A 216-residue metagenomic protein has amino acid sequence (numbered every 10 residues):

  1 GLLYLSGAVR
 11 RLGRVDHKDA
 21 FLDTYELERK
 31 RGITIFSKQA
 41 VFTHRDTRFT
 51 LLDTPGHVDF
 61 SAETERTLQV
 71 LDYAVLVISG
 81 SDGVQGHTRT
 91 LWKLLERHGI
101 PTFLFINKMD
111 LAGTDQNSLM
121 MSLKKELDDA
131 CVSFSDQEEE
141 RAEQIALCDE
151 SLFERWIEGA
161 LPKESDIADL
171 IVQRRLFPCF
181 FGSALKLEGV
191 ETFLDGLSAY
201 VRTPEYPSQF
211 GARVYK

Functional and structural regions predicted by a protein language model:
G1-K216: Structural and coupling elements of P-loop NTPases
